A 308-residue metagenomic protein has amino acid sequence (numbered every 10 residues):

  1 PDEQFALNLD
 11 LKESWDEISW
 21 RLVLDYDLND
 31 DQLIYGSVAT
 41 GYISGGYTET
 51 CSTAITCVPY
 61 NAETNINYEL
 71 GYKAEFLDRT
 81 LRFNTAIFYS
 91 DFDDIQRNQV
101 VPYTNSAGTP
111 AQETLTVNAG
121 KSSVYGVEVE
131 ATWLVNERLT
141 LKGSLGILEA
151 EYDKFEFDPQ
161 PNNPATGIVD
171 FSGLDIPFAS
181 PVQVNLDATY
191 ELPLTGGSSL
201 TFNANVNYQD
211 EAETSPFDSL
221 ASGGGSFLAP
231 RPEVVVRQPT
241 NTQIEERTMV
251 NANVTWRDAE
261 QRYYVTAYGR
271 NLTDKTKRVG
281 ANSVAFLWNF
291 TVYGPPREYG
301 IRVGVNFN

Functional and structural regions predicted by a protein language model:
P1, A39-G41, K73, A86-S90 (+5 more regions): Outer-membrane beta-barrel pore domains and translocons
P1-N29: Signature of Gram-negative outer-membrane beta-barrel scaffolds
D25-L28, A62, A74-F76, W133 (+5 more regions): Residue-level signature of outer-membrane beta-barrel architecture
D27, L33-I43, P59-V127, T132-L134 (+2 more regions): Membrane-embedded beta-barrel scaffold of Gram-negative outer-membrane proteins
D31-I34, D78-F83, R138-L141, T195-L200 (+1 more regions): Repeated loop/turn-to-beta-strand initiation elements of outer-membrane beta-barrel proteins
S44, T53, F178-R257, T273: C-terminal beta-barrel architecture of Gram-negative outer-membrane proteins
Y89-D91, L115-D218, G304: Gram-negative outer-membrane beta-barrel transporters
D91, N207-L228, T255-N308: C-terminal beta-signal and adjacent terminal beta-strands/loops of Gram-negative outer-membrane beta-barrel proteins
